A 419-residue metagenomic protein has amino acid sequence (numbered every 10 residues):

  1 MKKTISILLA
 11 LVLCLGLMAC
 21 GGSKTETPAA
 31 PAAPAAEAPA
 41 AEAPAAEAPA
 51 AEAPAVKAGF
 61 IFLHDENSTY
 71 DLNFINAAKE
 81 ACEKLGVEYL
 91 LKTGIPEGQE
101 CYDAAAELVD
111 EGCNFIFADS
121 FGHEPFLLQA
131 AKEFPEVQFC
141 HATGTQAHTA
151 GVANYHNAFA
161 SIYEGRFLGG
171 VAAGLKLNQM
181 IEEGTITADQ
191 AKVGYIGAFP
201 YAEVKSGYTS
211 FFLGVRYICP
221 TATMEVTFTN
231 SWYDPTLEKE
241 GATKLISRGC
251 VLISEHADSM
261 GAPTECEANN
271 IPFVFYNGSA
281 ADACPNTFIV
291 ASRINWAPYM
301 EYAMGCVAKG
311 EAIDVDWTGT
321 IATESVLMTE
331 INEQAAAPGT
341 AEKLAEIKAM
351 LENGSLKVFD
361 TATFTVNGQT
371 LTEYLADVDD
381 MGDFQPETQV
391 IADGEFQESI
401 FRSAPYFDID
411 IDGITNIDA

Functional and structural regions predicted by a protein language model:
M1, S23-K24: Short, low-complexity patches enriched in S/T/P/G
M1-L9: Positively charged n-region of N-terminal signal peptides that target proteins for export
G16-A19: C-terminal motif of bacterial Sec signal peptides marking the signal peptidase cleavage site
K24-A30, P34-A419: A residue-level marker of the well-folded mature domains of exported/periplasmic proteins
